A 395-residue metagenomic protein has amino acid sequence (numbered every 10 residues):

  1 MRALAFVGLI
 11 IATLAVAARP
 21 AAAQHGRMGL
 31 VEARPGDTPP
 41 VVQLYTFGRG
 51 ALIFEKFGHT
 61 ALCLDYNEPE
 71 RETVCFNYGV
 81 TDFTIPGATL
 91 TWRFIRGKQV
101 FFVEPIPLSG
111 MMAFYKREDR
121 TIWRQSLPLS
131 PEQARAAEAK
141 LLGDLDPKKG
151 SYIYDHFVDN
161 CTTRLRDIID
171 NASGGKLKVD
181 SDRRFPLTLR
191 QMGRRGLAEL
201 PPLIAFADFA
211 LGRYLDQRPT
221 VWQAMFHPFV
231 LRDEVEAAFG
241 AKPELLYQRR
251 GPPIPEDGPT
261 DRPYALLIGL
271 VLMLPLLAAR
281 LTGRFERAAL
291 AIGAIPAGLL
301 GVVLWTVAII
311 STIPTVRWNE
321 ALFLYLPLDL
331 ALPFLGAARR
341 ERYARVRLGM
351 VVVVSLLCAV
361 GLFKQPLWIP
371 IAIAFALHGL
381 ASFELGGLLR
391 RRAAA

Functional and structural regions predicted by a protein language model:
M1-G8: Bacterial N-terminal signal peptides that target proteins for export
L4, H25, R124-L127: A compositional/structural signature marking long, glycine- and acidic/polar-rich segments with frequent tryptophans
A12-A21: C-terminal segment of classical bacterial N-terminal signal peptides
A23-P35: Cleaved targeting-peptide boundary
T38-R120: Glycine-rich catalytic cores of cysteine/serine-nucleophile enzymes that process amide/ester linkages in cell-envelope
G50-A51, D119-P128, P147-H156: Second-shell loop/turn segments in exported
L129-L142: A structural motif
G143-A395: Activation targets extended, charge/polar-rich intrinsically disordered C-terminal tails
